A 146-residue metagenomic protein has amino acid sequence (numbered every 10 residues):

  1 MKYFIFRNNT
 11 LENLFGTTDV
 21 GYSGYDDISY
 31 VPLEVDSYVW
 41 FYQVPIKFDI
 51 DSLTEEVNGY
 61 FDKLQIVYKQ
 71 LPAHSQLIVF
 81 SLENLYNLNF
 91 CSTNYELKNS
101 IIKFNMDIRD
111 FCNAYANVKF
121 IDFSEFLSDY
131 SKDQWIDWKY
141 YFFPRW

Functional and structural regions predicted by a protein language model:
M1-W146: Extracellular glycan-modifying ectodomains
